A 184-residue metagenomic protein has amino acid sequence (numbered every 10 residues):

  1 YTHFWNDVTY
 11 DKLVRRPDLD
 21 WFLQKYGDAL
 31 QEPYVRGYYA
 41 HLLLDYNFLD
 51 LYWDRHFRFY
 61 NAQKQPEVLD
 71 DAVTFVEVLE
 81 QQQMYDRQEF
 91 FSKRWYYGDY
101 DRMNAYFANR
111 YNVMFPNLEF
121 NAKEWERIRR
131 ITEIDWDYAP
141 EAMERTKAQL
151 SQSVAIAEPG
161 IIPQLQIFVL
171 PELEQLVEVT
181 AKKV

Functional and structural regions predicted by a protein language model:
Y1-V184: N-terminal leader/auxiliary helical segments
